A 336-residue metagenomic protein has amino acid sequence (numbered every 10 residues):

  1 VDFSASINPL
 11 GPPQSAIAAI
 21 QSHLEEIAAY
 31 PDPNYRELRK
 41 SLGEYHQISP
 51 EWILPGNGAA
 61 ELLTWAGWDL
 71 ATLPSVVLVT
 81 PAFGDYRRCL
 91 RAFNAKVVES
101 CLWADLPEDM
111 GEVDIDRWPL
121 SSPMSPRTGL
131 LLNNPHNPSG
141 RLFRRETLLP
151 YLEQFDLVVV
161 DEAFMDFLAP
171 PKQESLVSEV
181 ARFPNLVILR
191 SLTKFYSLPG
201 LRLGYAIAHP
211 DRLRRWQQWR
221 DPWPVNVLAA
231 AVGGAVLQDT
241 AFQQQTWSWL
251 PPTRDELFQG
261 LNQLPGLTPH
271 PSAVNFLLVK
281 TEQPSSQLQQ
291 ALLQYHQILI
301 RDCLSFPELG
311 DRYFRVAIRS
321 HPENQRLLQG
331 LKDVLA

Functional and structural regions predicted by a protein language model:
V1-A60, W65: N-terminal small-domain helix-loop-helix segment of the aminotransferase-like
P12-P13, N34, N185-Q263, T268-H270: PLP-dependent aminotransferase class I/II
Q14, P284-A291, E323-R326: Short, conserved charged micro-motifs
D69-L90, K96-W103: Conserved PLP-anchoring active-site segment centered on the Schiff-base-forming lysine
V98-P170: Active-site phosphate-binding strand-loop segment of PLP-dependent enzymes
E146, Q294-Y295, S305-A336: PLP-dependent enzyme catalytic core of the Aspartate aminotransferase-like
P251, L261-H296, I318: Conserved PLP-binding catalytic core of the aspartate aminotransferase-like
